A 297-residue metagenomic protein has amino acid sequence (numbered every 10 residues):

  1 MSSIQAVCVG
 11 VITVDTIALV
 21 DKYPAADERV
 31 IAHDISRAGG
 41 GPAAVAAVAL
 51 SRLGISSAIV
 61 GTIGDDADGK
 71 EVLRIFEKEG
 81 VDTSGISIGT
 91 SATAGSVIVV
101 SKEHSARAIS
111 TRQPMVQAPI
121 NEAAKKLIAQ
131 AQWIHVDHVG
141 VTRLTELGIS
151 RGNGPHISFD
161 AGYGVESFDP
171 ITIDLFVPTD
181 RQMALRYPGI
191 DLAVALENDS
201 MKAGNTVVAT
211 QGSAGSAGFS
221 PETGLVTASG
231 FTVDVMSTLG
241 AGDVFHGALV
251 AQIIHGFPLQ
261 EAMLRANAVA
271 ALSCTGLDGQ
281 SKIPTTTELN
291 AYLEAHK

Functional and structural regions predicted by a protein language model:
M1-I4, E166, L192-K297: Conserved phosphate-binding/catalytic region of the ribokinase-like
M1-V60, A67-E71, V235, Q280 (+1 more regions): Glycine-rich phosphate/adenosyl-contacting loop at the front of the ribokinase-like
A6, S56-S57, T83-S84, I157 (+1 more regions): Hydrophobic anchor at the start of a short beta-strand that flanks the dinucleotide cofactor-binding loop
Y23-A32, V177-D180, V226-A228: Short glycine/proline- and charge-enriched loop/turn segments that cap or connect secondary-structure elements
A26-I31, R37, R52-W133, N290-K297: Conserved N-terminal subdomain of the carbohydrate kinase-like
V48, L73-R74, E197, Q260: Alpha-helical segments flanking ligand/cofactor-binding loops in enzyme cores
L50, T179, G242: Short, conserved phosphate/pyrophosphate- and ester-handling motifs at nucleotide-, phospho-/glycolipid
W133-N198, N205, A214-G215: Conserved beta-alpha-beta core of the PfkB/ribokinase-like small-molecule kinase fold
